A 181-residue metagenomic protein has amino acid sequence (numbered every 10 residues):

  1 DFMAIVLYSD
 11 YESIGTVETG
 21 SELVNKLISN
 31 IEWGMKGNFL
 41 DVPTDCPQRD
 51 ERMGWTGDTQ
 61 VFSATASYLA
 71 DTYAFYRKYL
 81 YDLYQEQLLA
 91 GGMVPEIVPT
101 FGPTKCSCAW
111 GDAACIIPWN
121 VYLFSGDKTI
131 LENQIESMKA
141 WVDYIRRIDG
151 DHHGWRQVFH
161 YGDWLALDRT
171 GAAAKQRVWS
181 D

Functional and structural regions predicted by a protein language model:
M3-N30, K36-G37, P43-P95, K105 (+1 more regions): Active-site acid/base region of carbohydrate-active enzymes
